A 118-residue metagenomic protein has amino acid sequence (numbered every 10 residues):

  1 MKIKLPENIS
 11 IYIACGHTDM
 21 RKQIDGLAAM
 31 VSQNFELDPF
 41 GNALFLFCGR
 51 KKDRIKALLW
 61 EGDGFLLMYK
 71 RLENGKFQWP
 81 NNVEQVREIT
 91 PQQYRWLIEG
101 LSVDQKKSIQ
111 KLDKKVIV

Functional and structural regions predicted by a protein language model:
M1-V118: Polybasic/polar functional segments that serve as interface/processing modules
